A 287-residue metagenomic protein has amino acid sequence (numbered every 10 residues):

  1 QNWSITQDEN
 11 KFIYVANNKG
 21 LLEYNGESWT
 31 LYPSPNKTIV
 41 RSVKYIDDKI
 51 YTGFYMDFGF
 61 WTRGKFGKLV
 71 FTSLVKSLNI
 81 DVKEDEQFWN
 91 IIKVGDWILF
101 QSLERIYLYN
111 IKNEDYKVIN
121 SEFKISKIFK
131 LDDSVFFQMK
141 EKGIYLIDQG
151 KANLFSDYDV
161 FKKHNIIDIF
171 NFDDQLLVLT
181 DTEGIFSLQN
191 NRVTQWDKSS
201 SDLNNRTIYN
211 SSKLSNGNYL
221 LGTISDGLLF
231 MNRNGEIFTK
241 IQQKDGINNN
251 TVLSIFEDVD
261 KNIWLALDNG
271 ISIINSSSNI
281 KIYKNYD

Functional and structural regions predicted by a protein language model:
Q1-D287: Carboxylate-rich, polar loop motifs that coordinate divalent cations or form catalytic acidic clusters
